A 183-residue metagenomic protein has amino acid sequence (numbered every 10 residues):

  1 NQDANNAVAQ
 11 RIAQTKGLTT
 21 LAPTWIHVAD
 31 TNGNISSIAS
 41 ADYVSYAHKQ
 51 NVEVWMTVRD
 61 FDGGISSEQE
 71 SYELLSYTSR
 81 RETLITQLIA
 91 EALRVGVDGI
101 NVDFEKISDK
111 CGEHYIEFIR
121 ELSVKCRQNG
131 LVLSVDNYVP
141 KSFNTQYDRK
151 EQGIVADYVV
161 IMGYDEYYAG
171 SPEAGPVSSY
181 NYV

Functional and structural regions predicted by a protein language model:
N1-Q87: Glycan-recognition patch characteristic of GH18 chitinases/ENGases and related GlcNAc/peptidoglycan-binding proteins
K16, T20, A41, S45 (+7 more regions): Solvent-exposed, polar/charged alpha-helical surfaces in well-ordered, non-transmembrane soluble domains, broadly
T19-A22, N51-T57, D98-N101, G130-S134 (+1 more regions): Structural preference for beta-strand elements that scaffold enzyme active sites
W25, M56-D60, F104-K106, V135-V139 (+1 more regions): A cross-domain feature marking catalytic cores of carbohydrate-active enzymes and several ubiquitous metabolic/repair
W25, T83-H114, Y158-E173: Active-site groove signature of glycoside hydrolases
D30-I38, G112-V183: Substrate-binding surface in catalytic domains of secreted glycosidases
D62-G64, S108-K110, K141-S142: Short, small-residue-enriched loops and turns at beta-alpha junctions that line or gate enzyme active sites
E73-S76, I107, G175: Pocket-edge positions in alpha/beta enzyme catalytic cores
